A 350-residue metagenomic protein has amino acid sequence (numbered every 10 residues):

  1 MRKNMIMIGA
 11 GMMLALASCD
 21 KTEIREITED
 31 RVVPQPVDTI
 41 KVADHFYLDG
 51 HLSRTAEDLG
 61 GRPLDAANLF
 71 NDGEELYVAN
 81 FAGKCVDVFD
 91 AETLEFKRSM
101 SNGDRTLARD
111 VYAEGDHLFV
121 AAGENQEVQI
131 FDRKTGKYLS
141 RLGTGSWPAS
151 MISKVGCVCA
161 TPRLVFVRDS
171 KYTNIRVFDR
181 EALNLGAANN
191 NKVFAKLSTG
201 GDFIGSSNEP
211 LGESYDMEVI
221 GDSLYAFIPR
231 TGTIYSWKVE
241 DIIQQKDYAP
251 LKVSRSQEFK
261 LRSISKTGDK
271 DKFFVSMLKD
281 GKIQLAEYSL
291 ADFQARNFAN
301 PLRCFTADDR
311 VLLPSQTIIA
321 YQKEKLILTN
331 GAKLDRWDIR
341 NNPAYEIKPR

Functional and structural regions predicted by a protein language model:
A15-S18: C-terminal motif of bacterial Sec signal peptides marking the signal peptidase cleavage site
V32-G61, M100-D104, S140-S150, A187-P210 (+3 more regions): Surface-exposed loop and turn segments in beta-propeller and other repeat-based domains that flank or scaffold
T55-K84, T106: Beta-strand-rich domains and repeat architectures in extracellular enzymes and scaffolds, especially beta-propellers
P63-N68, T106-Y112, S150-V158, N208-V219 (+2 more regions): Repeated scaffold domains used in trafficking and secretory/extracellular systems, primarily beta-propellers
G73-E74, G115-H117, P162-L164, G221-S223 (+2 more regions): Short coil/turn segments that connect the beta-strands within blades of beta-propeller domains
V78-G83, V120-Q126, V167-K171, A226-T231 (+3 more regions): Conserved beta-strand positions in repeat-built beta-propeller and related beta-rich domains
F89-L94, D132-G136, D179-L183, K238-I243 (+2 more regions): Short loop/turn segments that connect beta-strands within beta-propeller blades
V311-R350: Blade-level signature of beta-propeller repeat domains, shared across WD40, Kelch, NHL, RCC1 and BNR/Asp-box propellers
